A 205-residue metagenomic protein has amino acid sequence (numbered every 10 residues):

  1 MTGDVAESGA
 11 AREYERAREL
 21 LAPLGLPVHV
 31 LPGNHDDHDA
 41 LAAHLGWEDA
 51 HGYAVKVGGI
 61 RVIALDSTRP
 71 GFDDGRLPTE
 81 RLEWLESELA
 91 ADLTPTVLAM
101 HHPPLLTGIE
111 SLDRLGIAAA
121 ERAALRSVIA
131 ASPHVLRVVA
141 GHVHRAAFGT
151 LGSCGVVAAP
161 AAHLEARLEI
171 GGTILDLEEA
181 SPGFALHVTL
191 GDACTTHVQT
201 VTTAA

Functional and structural regions predicted by a protein language model:
M1-D4, V28-N34, D66, V97-M100 (+2 more regions): Active-site neighborhood of phospho(di)ester-bond hydrolases with catalytic His/Asp-centered motifs
M1-D49, A123, S127, A131: Core catalytic region of metal-dependent phosphoesterases/phosphodiesterases, especially metallo-beta-lactamase-like
A50-G52, A119, G155-P160: Short hydrophobic/aromatic-enriched beta-strand-loop microsegments
A54-K56, A64-D66, L186-V188: Short, well-ordered beta-strand micro-motif
G59-R69, V97-H101, C154-P160, H197-Q199: Active-site-proximal beta-strand elements of phosphoester/diester hydrolases
S67-T68, G108-L112, L168-G171: Short acidic, glycine/proline-rich loop/turn micro-motifs
D74-G155, G183-L186, C194: His/acidic metal-ligating clusters that form di-metal
V128, A146-A205: Binuclear metal-dependent phosphoesterase catalytic core
